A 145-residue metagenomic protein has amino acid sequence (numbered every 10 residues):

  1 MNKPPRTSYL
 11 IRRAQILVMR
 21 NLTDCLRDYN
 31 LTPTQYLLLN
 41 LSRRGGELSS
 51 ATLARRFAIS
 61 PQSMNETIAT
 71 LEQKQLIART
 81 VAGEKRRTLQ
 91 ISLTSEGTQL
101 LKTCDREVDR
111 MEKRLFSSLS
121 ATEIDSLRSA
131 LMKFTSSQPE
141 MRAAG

Functional and structural regions predicted by a protein language model:
M1-Y29, K133, G145: N-terminal leader segment of winged-helix/HTH proteins
L10, L17, N21, L37-N40 (+2 more regions): Pre-recognition alpha-helix immediately N-terminal to the DNA-recognition helix within helix-turn-helix or winged-helix
M19, E47, A69-M132, S136: Charged, amphipathic alpha-helical coiled-coil/dimerization segments
L41, R56, K74: Residues within the alpha-helical elements of helix-turn-helix
S50, F57: Helix-turn-helix DNA-binding elements, focusing on the entry/boundary residues of the two helices that contact DNA
S60-S63: Helix-turn-helix DNA-binding motif, specifically the short coil turn and the N-cap/start of the second
